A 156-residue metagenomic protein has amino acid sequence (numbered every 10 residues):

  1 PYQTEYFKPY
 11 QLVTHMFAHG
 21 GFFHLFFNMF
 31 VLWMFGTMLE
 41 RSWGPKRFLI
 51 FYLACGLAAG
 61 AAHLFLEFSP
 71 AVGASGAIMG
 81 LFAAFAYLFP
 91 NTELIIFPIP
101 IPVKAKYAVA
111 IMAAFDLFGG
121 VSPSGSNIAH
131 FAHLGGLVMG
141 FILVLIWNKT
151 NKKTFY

Functional and structural regions predicted by a protein language model:
P1-Y156: A detector for small-residue-rich transmembrane helices and their helix-helix packing motifs
